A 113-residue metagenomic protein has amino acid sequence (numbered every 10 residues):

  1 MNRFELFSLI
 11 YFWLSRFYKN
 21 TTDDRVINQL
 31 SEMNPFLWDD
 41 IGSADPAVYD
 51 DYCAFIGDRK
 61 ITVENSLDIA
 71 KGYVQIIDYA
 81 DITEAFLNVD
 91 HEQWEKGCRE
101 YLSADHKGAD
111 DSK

Functional and structural regions predicted by a protein language model:
N2, L6-L9, I61-Y73: Disulfide-bonded cysteine-rich modules in secreted/extracellular proteins, activating on the conserved Cys frameworks
N2-S31: Short terminal alpha-helical segments
F12-N20, F36-D39, A54-T62, G72-I76: Amphipathic alpha-helical interaction surfaces
T21-N34, Y79-N88: Short, tandemly repeated low-complexity microdomains enriched for cysteine and small residues
N28, E32, A54, E64 (+3 more regions): Polar/charged alpha-helical tracts
L37-N65, K96-K113: Short, charged early-sequence alpha-helical segments and their helix-coil boundaries
I69-K113: Amphipathic alpha-helical binding modules
